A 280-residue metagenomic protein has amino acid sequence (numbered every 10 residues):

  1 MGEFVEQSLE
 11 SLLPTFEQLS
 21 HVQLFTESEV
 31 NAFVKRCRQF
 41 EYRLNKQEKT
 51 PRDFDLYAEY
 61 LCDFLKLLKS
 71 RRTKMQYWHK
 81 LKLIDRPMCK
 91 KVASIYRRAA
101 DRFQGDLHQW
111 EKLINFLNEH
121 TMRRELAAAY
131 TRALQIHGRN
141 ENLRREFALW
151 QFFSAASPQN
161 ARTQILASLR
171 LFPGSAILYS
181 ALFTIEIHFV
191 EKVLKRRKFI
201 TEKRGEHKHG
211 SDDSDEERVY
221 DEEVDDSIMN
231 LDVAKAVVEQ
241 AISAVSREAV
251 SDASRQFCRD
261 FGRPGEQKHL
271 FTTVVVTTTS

Functional and structural regions predicted by a protein language model:
M1-S280: Polyampholytic low-complexity alpha-helical segments
